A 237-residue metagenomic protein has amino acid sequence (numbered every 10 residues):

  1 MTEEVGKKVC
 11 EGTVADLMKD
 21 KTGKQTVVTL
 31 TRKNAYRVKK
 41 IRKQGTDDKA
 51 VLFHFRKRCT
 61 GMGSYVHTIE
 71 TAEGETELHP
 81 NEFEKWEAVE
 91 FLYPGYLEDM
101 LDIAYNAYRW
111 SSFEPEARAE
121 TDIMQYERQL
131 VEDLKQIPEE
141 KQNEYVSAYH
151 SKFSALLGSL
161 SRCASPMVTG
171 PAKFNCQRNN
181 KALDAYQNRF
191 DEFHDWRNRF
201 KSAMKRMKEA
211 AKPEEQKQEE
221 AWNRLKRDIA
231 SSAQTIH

Functional and structural regions predicted by a protein language model:
T2-H237: Long, charge-dense low-complexity segments
